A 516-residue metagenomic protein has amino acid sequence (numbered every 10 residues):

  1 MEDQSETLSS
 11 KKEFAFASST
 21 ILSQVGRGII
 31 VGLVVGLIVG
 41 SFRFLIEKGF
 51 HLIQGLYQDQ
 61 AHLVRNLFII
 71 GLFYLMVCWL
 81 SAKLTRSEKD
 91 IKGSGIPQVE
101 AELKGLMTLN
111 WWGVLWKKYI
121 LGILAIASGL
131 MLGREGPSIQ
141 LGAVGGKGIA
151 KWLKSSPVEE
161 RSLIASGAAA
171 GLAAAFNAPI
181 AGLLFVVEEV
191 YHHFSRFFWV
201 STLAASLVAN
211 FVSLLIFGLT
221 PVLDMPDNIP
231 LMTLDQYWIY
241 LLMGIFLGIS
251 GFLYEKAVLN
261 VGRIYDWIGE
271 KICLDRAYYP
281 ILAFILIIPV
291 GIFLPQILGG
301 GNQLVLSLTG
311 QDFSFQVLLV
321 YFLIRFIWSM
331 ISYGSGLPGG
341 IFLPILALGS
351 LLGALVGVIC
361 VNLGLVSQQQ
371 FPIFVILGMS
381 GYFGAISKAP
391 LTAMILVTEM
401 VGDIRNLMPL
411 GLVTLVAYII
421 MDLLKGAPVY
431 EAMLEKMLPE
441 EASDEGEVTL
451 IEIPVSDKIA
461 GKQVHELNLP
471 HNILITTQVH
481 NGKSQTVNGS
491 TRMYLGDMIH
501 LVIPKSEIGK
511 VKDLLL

Functional and structural regions predicted by a protein language model:
M1-E441, G446-E447, H480, G496 (+1 more regions): Alpha-helical transmembrane segments and immediately membrane-proximal extracytoplasmic
V448-S456: Short amphipathic
V455, I459-V511, L515: Cytosolic Rossmann-like ligand/nucleotide-binding regulatory domains
